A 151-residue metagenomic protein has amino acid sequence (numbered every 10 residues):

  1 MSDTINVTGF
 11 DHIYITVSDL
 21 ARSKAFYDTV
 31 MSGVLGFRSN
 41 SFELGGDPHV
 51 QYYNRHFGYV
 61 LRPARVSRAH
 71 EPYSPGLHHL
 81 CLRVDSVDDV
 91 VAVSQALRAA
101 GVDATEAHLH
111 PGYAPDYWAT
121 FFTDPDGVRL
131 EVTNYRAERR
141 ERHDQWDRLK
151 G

Functional and structural regions predicted by a protein language model:
M1-K24, L80, R136-G151: N-terminal beta-strand motif that seeds the catalytic metal site of vicinal oxygen chelate
D3-T4, Y53-A92: Long, continuous compositionally biased terminal/linker segments
G9, P48, R55-F57, G76-H78 (+1 more regions): Residues that flank catalytic or metal-binding motifs in active/ligand-binding sites
D11, F37-N40, L44, F57-P63 (+3 more regions): Long, contiguous binding/interaction regions
Y14-Y59: Core segments of cupin and vicinal oxygen chelate
V17-R22, C81-D126: Vicinal oxygen chelate
G46-H49, Y113-A114, E138: Short secondary-structure capping/turn micro-motifs that flank functional sites
Q51-N54, A119-T123, E131: A short beta-strand motif that forms the metal-chelation/ATP-contact edge of phosphoryl-transfer active sites
